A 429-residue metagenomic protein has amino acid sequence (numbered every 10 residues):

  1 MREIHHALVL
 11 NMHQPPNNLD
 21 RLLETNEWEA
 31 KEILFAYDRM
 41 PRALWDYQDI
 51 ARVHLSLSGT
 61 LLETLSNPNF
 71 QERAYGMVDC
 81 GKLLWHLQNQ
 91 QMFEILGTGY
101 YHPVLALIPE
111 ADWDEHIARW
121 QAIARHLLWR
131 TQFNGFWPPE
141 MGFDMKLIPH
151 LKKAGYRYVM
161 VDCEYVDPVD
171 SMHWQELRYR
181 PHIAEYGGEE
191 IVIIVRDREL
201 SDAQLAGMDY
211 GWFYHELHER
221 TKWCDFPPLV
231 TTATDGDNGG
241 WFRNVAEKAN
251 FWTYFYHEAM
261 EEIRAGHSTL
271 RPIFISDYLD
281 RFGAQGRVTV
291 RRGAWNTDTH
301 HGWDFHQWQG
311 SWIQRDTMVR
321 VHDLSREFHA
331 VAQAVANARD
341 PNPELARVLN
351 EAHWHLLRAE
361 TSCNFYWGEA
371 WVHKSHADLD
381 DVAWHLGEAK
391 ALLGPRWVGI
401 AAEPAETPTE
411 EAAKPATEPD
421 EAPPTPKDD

Functional and structural regions predicted by a protein language model:
M1-D46, T60-L61, L177-H182, Y186-I191 (+5 more regions): Active-site and substrate-binding clefts of carbohydrate-active enzymes
H5-L10, P15-P109, N134-P138, R157-D162 (+1 more regions): Short, well-structured secondary-structure segments
P41, G81-L84, D114-A124, I148 (+3 more regions): Generic structural signal for well-ordered alpha-helices, preferentially at hydrophobic/aromatic core positions
L55-L57, W137-M141, V161-C163, I194-R196 (+2 more regions): Short His-Asn-centered micro-motif
R73-Q88, S171-A184, G211-R220: Alpha-helical scaffolding within the catalytic cores of extracellular/periplasmic polymer-degrading hydrolases
V104, E164-P168, H173-Q175, I194-L205 (+2 more regions): Positively charged, amphipathic and often flexible ligand-engagement surfaces
D112-E140, E219-T232: CE4/NodB-like, metal-dependent polysaccharide N-deacetylase domain that modifies extracellular/periplasmic N-acetylated
L147-Y156, D162-R178: Extended, H/D-rich, highly charged conserved domains that either
